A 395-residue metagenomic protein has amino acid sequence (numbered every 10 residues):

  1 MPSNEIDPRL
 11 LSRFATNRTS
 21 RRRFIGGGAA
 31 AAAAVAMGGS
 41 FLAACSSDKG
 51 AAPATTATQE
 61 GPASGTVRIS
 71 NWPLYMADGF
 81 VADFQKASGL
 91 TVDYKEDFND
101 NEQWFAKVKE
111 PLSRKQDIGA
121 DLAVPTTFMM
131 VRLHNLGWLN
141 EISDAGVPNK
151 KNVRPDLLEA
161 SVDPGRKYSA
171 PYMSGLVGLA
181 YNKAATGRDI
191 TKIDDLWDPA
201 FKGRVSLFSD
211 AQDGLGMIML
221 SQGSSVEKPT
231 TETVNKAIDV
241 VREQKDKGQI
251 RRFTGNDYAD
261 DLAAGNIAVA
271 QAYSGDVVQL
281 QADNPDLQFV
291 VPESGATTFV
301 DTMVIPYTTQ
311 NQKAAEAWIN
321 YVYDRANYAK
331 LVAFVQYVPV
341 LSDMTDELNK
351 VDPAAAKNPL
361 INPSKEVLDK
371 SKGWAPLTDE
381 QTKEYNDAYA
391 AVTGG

Functional and structural regions predicted by a protein language model:
M1-R23, A30-S40: N-terminal secretory signal peptides
C45-A54: Bacterial lipoprotein signal-peptidase II cleavage site
Q59-V131: Early extracytoplasmic/lumenal segment of secretory-pathway proteins
Q116-P125, N140-A145, N149-L179, R204: A structural signal for short loop-to-beta-strand junctions that line the ligand-binding cleft of periplasmic/secreted
H134-E141, D163-R166, Q279-V291, A355: Ligand-binding "clamshell"
S206-D210, G214, I218, V226-P292: Ligand-binding pocket segment of bilobal, Venus flytrap-like solute-binding proteins
P306-D369: Mature extracytoplasmic/periplasmic domains
K365-G395: Conserved C-terminal helix/tail region of periplasmic/extracytoplasmic solute-binding proteins
